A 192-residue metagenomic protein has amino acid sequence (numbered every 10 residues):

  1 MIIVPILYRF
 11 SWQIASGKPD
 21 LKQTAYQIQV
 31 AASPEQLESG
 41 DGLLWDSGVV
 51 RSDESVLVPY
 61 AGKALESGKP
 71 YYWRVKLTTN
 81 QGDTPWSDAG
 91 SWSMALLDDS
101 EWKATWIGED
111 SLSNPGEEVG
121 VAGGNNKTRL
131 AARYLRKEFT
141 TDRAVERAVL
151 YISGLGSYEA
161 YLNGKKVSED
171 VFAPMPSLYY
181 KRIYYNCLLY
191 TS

Functional and structural regions predicted by a protein language model:
R9-A15, V149-S153: Short edge beta-strand/loop segments characteristic of extracellular beta-sandwich folds
Q23-P70, Q81, W106: Recognizes extended acidic, P/S/T-rich segments that occur within or adjacent to Ig-like beta-sandwich modules
D83-S93: Extracellular fibronectin type III
M94-E117: Low-complexity, Pro/Ser/Thr- and charge-rich linker/hinge segments at domain boundaries
D142-V149: Extended extracellular/luminal ectodomain segments enriched in beta-structured repeat modules
L162-N186: Solvent-exposed beta-strand/loop surfaces of large extracellular or lumenal domains
Y190-T191: Conserved small/polar residues in nucleotide/adenosyl-binding loops
